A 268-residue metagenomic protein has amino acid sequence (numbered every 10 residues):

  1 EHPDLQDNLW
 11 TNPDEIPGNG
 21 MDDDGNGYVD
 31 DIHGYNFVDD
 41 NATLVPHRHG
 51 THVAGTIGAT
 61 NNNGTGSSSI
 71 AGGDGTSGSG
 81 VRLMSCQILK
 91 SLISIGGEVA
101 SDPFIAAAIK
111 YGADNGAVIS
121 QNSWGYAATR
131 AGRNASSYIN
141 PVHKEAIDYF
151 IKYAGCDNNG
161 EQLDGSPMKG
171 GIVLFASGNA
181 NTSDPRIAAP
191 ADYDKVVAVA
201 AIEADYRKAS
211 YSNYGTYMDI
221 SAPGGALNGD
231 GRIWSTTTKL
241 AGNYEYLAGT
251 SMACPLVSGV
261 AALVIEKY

Functional and structural regions predicted by a protein language model:
E1, A42-T43, N61-N63, L89-L92 (+6 more regions): Solvent-exposed loop/turn segments at secondary-structure junctions within structured extracellular/periplasmic domains
E1-P13: Active-site-proximal N-terminal segment of extracellular/periplasmic enzymes that hydrolyze or transfer
N19-G27: Acidic carboxylate motifs that coordinate Ca2+ or other divalent cations, activating on Asp/Glu
G25, D31-K152, A200-E203, K267-Y268: Subtilisin-like peptidase catalytic core
G75-S79, G112-N115, G165-K169, A189-Y193 (+1 more regions): Extracellular/periplasmic catalytic domains that process cell-envelope and extracellular macromolecules
R82, V118, G170-V173, V197 (+1 more regions): Proline-centered loop/turn at the N-terminus of a beta-strand
A135-I172, A189, K195: Catalytic-core regions built around general acid/base machinery
A188-E266: Extracellular S/T/G-rich loop segment that most often corresponds to the catalytic His/Ser-adjacent loop
